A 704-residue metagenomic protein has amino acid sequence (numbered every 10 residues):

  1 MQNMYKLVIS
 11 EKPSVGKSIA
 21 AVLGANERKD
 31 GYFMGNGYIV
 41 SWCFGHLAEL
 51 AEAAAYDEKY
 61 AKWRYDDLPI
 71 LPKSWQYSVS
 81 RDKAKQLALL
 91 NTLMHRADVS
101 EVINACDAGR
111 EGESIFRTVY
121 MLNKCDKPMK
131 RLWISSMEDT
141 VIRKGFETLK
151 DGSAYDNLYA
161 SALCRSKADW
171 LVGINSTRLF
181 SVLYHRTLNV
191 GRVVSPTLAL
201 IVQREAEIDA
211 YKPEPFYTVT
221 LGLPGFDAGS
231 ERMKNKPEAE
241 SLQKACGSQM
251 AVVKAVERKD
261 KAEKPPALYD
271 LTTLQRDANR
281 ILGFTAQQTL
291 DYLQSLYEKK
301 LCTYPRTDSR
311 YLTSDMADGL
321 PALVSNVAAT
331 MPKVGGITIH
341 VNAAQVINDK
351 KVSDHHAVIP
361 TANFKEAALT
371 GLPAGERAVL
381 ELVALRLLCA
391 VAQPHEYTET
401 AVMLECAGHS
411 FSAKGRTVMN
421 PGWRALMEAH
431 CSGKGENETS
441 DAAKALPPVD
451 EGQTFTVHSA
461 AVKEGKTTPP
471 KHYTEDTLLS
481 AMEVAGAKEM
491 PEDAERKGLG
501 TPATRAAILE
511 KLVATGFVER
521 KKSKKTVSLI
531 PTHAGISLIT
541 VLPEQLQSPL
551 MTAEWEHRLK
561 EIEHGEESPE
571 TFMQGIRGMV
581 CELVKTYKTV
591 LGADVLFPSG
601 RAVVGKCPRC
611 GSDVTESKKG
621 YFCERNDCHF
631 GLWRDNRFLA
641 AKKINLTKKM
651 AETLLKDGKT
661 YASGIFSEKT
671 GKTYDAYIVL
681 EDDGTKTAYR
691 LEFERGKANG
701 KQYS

Functional and structural regions predicted by a protein language model:
M1-L163, W170, P469: Intrinsically disordered, low-complexity regulatory segments
N3-L7, K29, K83, M94 (+8 more regions): Basic, low-complexity terminal or inter-domain segments flanking catalytic cores
M4-L7, A105-A108, H185-T187, R258-A267 (+3 more regions): Conserved short loop/turn motifs at secondary-structure junctions
P13-A20, G37-V40, F44, S80-N91 (+17 more regions): Amphipathic alpha-helical transducer elements in NTP-driven molecular machines
D139-L223, R258-A262: C-terminal or mid-to-C-terminal helical accessory/interaction module adjacent to the motor/catalytic core
K236-Y269, Q275: Metal- or metallocofactor-binding catalytic centers and their adjacent structured scaffolds across diverse enzyme
K299-P305: Secretory-pathway/luminal and periplasmic proteins that interact with or process carbohydrate-rich
